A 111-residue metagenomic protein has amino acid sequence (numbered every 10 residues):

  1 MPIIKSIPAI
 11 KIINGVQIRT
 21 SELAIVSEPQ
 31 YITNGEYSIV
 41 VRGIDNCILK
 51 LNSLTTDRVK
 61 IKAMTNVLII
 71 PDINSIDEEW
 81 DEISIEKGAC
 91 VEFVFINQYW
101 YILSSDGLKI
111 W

Functional and structural regions predicted by a protein language model:
P2-I73, I96-W111: Exposed extracellular interaction/assembly regions and N-terminal maturation sites
M64, E86-C90: Tight coil/turn sites that cap or link beta-strands
I76: Acidic/polar, solvent-exposed loop segments in beta-strand-rich repeat domains
E79-S84: Beta-strand-rich interaction surfaces with strong enrichment in secreted/lumenal proteins
